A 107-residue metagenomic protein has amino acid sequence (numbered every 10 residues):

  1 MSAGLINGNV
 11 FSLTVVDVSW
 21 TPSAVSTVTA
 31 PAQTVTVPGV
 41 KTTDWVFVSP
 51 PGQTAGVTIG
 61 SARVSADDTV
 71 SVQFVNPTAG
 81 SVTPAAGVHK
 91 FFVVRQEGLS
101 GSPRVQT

Functional and structural regions predicted by a protein language model:
M1-V40, D67-V70, G80-T107: Extracellular receptor-binding modules and their adjoining Ser/Thr/Gly/Asp/Asn-rich linkers
D44-G52: Change to "...patches in solvent-exposed regions of secreted, membrane-anchored, or virion-exposed structural
P51-A55, Q96-G98: Change "in extracellular beta-sheet-rich domains … of secreted and cell-surface proteins" to "in beta-sheet-rich domains
A55-S65: Low-complexity "stalk/linker" and mucin-like segments enriched in Ser/Thr/Pro/Ala/Gly
V72-F74: Short, well-ordered beta-strand segments enriched in hydrophobic/aromatic residues
N76-T78: Asparagine-centered strand-capping/turn motif at beta-strand->loop junctions
